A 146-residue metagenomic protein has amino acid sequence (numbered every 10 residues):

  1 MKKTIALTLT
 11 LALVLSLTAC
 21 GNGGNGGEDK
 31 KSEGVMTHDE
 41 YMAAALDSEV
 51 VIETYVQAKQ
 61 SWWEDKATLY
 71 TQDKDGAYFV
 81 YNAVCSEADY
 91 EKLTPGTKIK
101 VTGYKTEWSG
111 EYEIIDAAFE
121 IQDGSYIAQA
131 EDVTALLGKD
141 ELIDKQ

Functional and structural regions predicted by a protein language model:
M1-L11: Positively charged n-region of N-terminal signal peptides that target proteins for export
S16-A19: C-terminal motif of bacterial Sec signal peptides marking the signal peptidase cleavage site
G21-Q146: OB-fold single-stranded nucleic acid-binding module
